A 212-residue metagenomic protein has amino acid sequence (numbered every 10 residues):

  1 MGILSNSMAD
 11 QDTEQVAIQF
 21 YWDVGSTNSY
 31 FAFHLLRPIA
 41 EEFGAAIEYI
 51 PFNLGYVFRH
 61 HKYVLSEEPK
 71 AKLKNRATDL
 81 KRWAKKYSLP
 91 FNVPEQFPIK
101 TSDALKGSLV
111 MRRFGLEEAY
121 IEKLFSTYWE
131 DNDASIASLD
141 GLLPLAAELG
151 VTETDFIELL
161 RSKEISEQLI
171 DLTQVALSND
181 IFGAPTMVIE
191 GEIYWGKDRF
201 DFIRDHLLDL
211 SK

Functional and structural regions predicted by a protein language model:
M1-Q11: Eukaryotic N-terminal low-complexity, Ser/Thr- and Lys/Arg-rich leader segments that predominantly function as
Q11-Q19, V24-A45, K123-K212: C-terminal cap of thioredoxin/glutaredoxin-like
V24, Y30-D131: Structural alpha/beta surface segment adjacent to cysteine/selenocysteine redox centers across thiol/disulfide enzymes
